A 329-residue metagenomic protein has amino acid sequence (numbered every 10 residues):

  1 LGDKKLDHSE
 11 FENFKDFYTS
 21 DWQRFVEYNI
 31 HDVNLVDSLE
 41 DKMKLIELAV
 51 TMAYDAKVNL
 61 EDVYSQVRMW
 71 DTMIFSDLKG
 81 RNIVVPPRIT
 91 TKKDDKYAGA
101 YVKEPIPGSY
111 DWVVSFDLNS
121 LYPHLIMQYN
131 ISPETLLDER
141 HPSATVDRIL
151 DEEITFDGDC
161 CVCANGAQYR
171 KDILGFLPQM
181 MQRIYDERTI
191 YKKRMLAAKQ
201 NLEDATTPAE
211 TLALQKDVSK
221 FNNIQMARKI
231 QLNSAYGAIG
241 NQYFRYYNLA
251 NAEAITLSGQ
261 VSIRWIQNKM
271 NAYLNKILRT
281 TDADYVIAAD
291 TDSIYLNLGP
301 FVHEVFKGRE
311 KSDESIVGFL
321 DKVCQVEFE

Functional and structural regions predicted by a protein language model:
L1-S9: Metal-dependent DNA phosphodiester-chemistry modules and their immediately adjacent helices/loops in DNA-processing
H8-F14, R279-T280: Short, surface-exposed recognition loops or helix-turn segments adjacent to catalytic cores
E12-K15, P87-T90, A100-V102, I154-F156 (+2 more regions): Intrinsically disordered, low-complexity segments enriched in polar/charged residues with Gly/Pro, especially when
D16-P133, A209-W265, K269, A288 (+1 more regions): Common nucleic-acid-contacting/processivity interface regions adjacent to the catalytic cores of nucleic-acid enzymes
L118-L121, Q128-S132, R140-E329: Conserved catalytic core of nucleic-acid polymerases
